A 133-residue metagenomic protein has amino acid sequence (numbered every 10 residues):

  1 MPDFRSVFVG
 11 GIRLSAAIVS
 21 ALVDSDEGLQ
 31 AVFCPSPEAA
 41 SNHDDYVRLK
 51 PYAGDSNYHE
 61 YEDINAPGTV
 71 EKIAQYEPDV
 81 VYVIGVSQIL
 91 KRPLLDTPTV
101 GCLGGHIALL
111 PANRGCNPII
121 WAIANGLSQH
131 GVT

Functional and structural regions predicted by a protein language model:
M1-T133: One-carbon transfer enzymes
